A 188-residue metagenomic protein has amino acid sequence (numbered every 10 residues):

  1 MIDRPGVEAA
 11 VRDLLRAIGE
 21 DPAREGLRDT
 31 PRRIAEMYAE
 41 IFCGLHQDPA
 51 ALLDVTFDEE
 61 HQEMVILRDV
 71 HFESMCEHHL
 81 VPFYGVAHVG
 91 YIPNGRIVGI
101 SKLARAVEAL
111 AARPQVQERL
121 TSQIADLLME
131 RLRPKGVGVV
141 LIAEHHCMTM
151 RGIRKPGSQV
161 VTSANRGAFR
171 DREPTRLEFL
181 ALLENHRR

Functional and structural regions predicted by a protein language model:
M1-R188: A domain-level signal for the structural core that forms small-molecule/cofactor-binding pockets and catalytic centers
